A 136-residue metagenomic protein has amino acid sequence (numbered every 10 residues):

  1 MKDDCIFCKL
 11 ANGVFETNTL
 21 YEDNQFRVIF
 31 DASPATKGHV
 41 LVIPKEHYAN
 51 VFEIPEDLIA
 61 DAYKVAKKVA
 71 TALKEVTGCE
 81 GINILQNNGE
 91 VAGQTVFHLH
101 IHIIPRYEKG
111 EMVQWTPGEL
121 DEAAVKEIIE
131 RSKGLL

Functional and structural regions predicted by a protein language model:
M1-L136: HIT superfamily nucleotide-processing domains
